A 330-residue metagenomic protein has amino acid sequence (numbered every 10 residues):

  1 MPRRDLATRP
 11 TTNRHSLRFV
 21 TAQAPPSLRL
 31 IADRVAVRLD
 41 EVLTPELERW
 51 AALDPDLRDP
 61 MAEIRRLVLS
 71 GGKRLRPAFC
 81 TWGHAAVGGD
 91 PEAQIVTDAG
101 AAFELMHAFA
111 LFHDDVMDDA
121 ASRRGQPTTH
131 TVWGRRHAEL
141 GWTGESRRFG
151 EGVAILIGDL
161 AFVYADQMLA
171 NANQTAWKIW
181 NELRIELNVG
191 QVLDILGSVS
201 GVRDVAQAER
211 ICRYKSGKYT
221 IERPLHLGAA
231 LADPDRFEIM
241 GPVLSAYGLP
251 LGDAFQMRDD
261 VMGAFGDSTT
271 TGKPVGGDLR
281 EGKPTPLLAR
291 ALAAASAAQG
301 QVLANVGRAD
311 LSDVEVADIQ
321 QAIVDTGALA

Functional and structural regions predicted by a protein language model:
M1-A330: All-alpha prenyltransferase/terpene-synthase fold signal
